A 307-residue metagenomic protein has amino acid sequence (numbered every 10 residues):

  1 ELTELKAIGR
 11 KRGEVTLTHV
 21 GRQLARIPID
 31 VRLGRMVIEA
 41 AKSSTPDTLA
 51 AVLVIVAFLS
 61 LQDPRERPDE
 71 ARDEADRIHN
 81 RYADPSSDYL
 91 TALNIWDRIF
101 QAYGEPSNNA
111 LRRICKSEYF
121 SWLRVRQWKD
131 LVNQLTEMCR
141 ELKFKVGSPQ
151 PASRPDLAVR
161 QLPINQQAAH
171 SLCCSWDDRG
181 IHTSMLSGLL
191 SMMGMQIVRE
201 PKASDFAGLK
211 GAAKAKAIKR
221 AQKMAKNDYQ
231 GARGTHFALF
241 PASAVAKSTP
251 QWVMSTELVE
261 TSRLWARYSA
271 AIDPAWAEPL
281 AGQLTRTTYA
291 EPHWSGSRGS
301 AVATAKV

Functional and structural regions predicted by a protein language model:
E1-A305: Second RecA-like catalytic domain
